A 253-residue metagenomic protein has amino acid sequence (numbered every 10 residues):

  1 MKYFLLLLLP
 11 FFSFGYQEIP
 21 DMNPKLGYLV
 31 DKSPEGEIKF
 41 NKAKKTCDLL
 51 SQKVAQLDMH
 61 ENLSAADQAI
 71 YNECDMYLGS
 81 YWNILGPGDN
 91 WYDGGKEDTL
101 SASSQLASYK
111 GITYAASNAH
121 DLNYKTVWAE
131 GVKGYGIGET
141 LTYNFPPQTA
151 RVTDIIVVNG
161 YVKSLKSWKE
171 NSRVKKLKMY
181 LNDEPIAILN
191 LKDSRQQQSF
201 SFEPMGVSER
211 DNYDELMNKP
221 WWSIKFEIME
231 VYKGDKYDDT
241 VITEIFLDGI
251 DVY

Functional and structural regions predicted by a protein language model:
Y3, P185, R210-N212: Intrinsic disorder/low-complexity segments enriched in polar/small residues
Y3-S13: Sec-dependent N-terminal signal peptides
Q17-N144, Y253: Disordered, acidic Ser/Thr/Pro-rich linker "stalks" and the adjacent N-terminal cap of the next globular domain
E18-K45, A119-P185, M217-Y253: Aromatic, loop-rich ligand-recognition surfaces of beta-strand-rich domains
T142-N144, Q197-E215: Exposed aromatic-hydrophobic patches
N190-Q196: Short proline/glycine- and polar residue-rich coil/turn motifs
L191, F202, I228: Active-site donor-binding loop signature of nucleotide-sugar glycosyltransferases
